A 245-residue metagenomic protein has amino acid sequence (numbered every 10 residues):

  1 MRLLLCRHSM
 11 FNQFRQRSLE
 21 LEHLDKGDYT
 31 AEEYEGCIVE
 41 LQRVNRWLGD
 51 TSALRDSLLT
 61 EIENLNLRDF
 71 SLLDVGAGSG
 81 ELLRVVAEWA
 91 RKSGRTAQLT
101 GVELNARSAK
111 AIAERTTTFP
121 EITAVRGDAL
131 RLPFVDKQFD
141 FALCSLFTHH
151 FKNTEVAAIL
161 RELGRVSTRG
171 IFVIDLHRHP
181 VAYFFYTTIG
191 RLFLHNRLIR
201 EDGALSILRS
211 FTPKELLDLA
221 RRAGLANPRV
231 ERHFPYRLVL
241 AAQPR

Functional and structural regions predicted by a protein language model:
S9-G27: N-terminal auxiliary segments of SAM/dcSAM-dependent transferases
A31-S57, E61-I62: Class I SAM-dependent methyltransferase Rossmann-like catalytic core, especially the SAM/SAH-binding loop
L73, S79-E81, V85-R131: Class I SAM-dependent methyltransferase SAM/SAH-binding core
L143: A conserved beta-strand element that flanks and buttresses the S-adenosyl-L-methionine
F151-E162: A short, conserved alpha-helix within the catalytic core of class I
S167-L176: Conserved beta-strand signature within the Rossmann-like core of class I S-adenosyl-L-methionine
L176-A223, R229: C-terminal alpha-helical "lid/dimerization" subdomain adjacent to the S-adenosyl-L-methionine
R229-R245: Core SAM-dependent methyltransferase catalytic element
